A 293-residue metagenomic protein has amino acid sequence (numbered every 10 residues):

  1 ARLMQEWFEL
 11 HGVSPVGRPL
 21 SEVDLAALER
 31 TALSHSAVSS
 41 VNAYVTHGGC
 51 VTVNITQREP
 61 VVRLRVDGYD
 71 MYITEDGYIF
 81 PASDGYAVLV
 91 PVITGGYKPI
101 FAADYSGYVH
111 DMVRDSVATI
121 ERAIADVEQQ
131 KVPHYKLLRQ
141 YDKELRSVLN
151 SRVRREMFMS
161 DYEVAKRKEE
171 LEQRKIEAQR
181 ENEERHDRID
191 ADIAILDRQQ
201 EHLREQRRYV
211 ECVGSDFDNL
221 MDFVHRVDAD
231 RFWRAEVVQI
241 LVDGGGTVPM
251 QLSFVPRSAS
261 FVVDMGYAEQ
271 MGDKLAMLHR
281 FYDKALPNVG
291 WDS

Functional and structural regions predicted by a protein language model:
A1, Q5-S34, S39-S293: Charged, solvent-exposed interaction patches on well-folded alpha/beta domains that mediate macromolecular contacts
